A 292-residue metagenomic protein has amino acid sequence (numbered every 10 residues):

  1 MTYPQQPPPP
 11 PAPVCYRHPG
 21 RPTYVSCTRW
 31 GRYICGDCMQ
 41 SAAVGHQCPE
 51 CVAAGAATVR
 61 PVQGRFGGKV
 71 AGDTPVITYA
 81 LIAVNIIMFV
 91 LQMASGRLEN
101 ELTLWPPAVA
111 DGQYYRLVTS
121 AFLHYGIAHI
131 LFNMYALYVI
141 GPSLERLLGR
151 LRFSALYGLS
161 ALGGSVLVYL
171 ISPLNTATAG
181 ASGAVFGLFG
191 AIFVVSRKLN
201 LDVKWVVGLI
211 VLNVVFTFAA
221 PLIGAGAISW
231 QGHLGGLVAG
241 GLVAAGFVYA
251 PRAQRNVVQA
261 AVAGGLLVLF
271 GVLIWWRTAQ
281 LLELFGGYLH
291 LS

Functional and structural regions predicted by a protein language model:
M1-C27: A broadly conserved sequence feature marking short terminus-proximal activation segments in nucleic acid-centric
T2-P4, R29-S292: A detector for small-residue-rich transmembrane helices and their helix-helix packing motifs
